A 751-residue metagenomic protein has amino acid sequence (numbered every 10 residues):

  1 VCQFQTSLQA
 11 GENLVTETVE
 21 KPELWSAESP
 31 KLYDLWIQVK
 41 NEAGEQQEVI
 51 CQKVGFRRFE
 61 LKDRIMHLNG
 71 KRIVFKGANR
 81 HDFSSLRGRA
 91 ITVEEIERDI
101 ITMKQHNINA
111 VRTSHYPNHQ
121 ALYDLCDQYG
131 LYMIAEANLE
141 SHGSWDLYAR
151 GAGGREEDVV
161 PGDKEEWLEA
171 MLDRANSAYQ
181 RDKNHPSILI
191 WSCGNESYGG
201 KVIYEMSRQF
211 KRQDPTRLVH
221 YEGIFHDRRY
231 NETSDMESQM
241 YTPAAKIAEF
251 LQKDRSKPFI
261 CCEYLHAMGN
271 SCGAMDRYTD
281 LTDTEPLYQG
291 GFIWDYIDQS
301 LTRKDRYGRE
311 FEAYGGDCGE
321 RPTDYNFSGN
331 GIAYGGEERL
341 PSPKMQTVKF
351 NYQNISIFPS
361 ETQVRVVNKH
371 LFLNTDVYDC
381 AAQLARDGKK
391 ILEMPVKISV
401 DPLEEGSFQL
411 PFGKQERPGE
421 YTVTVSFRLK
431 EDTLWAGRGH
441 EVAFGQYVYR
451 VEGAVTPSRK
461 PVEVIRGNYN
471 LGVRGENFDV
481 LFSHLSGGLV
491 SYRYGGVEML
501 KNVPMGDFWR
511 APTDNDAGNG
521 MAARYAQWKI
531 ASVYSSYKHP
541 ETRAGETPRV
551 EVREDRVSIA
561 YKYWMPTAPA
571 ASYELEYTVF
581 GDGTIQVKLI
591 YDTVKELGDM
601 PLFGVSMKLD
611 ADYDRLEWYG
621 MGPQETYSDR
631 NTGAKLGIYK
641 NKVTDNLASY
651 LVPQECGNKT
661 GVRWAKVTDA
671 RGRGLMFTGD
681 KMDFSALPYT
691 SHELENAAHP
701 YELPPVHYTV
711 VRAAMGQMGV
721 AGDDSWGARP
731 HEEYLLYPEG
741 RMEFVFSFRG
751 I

Functional and structural regions predicted by a protein language model:
V1-Q120, L125, Y129-M133, R174 (+4 more regions): Secreted/periplasmic carbohydrate-active enzymes, especially glycoside hydrolases
Q46-R365, K369-D376, A381-K390: Extended substrate-binding grooves/exosites of carbohydrate-active enzymes
